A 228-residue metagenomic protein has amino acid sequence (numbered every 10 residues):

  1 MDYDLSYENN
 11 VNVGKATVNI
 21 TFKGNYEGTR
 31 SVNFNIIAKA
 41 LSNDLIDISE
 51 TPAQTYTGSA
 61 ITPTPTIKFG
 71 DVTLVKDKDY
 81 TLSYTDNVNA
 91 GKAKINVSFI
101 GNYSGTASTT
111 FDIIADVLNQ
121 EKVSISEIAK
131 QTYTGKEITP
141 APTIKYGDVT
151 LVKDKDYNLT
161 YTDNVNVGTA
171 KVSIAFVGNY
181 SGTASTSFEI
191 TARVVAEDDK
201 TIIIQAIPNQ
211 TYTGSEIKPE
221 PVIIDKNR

Functional and structural regions predicted by a protein language model:
M1, N33, I37-V72, I114-V149 (+1 more regions): Solvent-exposed, low-complexity, repeat-rich "mucin-like" stalks and linkers
M1-E27, V72-S104, V149-S181, K226-R228: Serine/threonine-rich, repeat-prone extracellular segments and beta-strand-based repeat modules of secreted/surface
T17-N19, N33, T64-T66, K94-N96 (+5 more regions): Beta-strand secondary-structure signal
E27-V32, G105-T109, S181-T186: Extracellular and select intracellular beta-sandwich modules with Ser/Thr-enriched, small-residue motifs on
